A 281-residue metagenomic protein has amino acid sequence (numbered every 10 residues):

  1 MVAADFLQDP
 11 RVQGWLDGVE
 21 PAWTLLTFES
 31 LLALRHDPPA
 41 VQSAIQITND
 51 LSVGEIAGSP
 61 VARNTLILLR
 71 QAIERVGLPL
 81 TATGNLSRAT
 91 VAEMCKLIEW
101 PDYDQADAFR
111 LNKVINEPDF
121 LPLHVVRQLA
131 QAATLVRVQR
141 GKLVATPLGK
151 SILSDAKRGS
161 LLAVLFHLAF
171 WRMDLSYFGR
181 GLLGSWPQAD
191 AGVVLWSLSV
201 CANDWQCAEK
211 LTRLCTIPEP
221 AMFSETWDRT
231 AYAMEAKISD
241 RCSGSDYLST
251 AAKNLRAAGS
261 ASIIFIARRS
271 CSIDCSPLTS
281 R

Functional and structural regions predicted by a protein language model:
V2-V125: Short, amphipathic alpha-helical interface elements at domain boundaries that mediate macromolecular binding
L32-R75, A156-L211, T279-R281: Leucine-rich, amphipathic alpha-helical/linker segments
G77-L78, V136, C207, L248: Intrinsically disordered or highly flexible coil/loop and linker segments, enriched in small and charged/polar residues
K113, G181, T226: Active-site-adjacent structural elements in folded domains
E117-A133, Q139, T226-D246: Short amphipathic alpha-helical interaction segments
H124-V126, A133, R137-S176, S249-R281: Accessory beta->alpha helical hairpin/"wing" motif in late/C-terminal subdomains of nucleic-acid enzymes
G184-R281: Elongated scaffolding segments in large macromolecular assemblies, built predominantly from amphipathic alpha-helices
